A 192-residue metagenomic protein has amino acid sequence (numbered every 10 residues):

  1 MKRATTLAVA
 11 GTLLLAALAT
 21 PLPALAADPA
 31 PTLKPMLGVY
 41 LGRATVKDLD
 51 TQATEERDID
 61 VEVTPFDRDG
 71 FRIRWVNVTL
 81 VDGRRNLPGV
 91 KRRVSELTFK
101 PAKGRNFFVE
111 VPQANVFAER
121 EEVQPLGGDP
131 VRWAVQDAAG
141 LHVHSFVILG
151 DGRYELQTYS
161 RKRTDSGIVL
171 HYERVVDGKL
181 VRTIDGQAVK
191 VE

Functional and structural regions predicted by a protein language model:
M1-G11: Bacterial N-terminal signal peptides that target proteins for export
L15-A24: C-terminal segment of classical bacterial N-terminal signal peptides
L25-L41, V135-Q136: N-terminal helix-cap/turn-to-beta initiation motif at the start of protein domains
T32-M36, A53-E55, D67, D137 (+1 more regions): Solvent-exposed loop and beta-edge segments used for protein-protein assembly and interaction
G38-A44, R57-I59, I168-L170, I184: One face of beta-strands
L41-T45, V76, H144-F146, K162 (+1 more regions): Residue-level recognition of well-ordered beta-strand positions that form the cores of beta-sheet-rich folds across
V46-L149, Y154-Q157, Q187-E192: Central antiparallel beta-sheet cores of small beta-barrel/beta-sandwich binding domains
Y154-E192: Edge beta-strand at a domain terminus
